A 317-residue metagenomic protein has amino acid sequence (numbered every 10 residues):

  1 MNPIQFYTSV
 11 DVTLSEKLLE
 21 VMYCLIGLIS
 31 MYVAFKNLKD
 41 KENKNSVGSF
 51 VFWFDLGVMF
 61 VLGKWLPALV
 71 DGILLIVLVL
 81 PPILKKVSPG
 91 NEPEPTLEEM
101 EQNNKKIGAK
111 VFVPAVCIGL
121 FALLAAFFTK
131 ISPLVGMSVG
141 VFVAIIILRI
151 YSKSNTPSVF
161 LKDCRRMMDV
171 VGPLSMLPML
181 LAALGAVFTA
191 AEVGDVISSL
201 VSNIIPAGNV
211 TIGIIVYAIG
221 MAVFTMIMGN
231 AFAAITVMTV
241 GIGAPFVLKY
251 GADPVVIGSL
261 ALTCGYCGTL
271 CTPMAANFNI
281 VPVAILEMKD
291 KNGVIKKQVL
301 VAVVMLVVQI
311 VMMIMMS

Functional and structural regions predicted by a protein language model:
M1-S15: Short, strongly hydrophobic alpha-helical membrane anchors
L19-K39, N43-T96: Transmembrane-helix bundle segments that line or gate the permeation/cavity pathway in multi-pass membrane proteins
Y23-I26, S49-G57, V70-P82, K110-A122 (+2 more regions): Hydrophobic mid-bilayer segments of alpha-helices in multi-pass membrane transport proteins, especially secondary
I26-K39, P81, G265-S317: Juxtamembrane and boundary regions of transmembrane helices in multi-pass small-molecule transporters and channels
S132-F142, V159-V193: Core transmembrane alpha-helical segments of multi-pass membrane transporters/permeases
E192-T211: Membrane-interface interhelical connector segments
I205-P245: Hydrophobic alpha-helical transmembrane segments of multi-pass integral membrane proteins, predominantly secondary
T211-F224, Y250-C271: Alpha-helical transmembrane segments of multi-pass membrane proteins
